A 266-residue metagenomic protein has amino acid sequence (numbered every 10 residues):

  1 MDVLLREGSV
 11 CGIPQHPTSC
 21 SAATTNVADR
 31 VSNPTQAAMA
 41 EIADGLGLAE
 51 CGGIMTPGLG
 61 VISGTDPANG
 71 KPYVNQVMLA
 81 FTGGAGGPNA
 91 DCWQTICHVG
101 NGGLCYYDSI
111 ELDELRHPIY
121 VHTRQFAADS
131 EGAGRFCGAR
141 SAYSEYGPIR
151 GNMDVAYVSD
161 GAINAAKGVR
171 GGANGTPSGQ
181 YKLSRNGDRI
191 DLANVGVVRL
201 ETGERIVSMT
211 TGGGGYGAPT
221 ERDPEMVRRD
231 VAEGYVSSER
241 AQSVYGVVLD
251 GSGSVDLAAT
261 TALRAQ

Functional and structural regions predicted by a protein language model:
M1-Q266: Glycine/proline-enriched, intrinsically flexible loops and inter-domain linkers
